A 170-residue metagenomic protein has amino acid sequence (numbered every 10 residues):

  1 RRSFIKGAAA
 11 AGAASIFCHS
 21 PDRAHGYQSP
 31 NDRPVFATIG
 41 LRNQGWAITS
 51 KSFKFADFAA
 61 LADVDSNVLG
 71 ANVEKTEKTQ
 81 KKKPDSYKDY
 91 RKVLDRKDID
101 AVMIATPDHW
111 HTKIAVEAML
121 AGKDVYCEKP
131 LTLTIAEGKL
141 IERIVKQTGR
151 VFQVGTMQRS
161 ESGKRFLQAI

Functional and structural regions predicted by a protein language model:
R1-A11: N-terminal secretory signal peptides and thylakoid transit peptides that target proteins across membranes
I16-S50, K54: C-terminal segment of N-terminal export signals and the immediately downstream linker at the start of the mature
F58-K75: NAD(P)-binding Rossmann-fold cofactor-contacting core
E74-Q80, I144: Short, conserved SAM-binding/catalytic segment of Class I S-adenosyl-L-methionine-dependent methyltransferases
K83-I104: A structured beta-alpha segment of the ubiquitous adenosine-cofactor-binding alpha/beta core
P107-D108, T112-S160: Beta-strand-loop-alpha-helix segment that lines the small-molecule cofactor/substrate pocket of alpha/beta enzymes
E161-I170: Oxidoreductase and adenylate-handling cofactor-binding alpha/beta cores
